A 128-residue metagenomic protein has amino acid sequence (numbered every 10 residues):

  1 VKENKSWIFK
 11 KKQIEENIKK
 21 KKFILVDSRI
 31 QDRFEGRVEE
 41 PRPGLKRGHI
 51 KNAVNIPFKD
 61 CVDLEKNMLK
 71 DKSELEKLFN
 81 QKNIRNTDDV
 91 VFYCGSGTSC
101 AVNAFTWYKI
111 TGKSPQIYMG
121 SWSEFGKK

Functional and structural regions predicted by a protein language model:
V1-K128: Cytosolic catalytic domains that perform sulfur/thiol-centered chemistry
